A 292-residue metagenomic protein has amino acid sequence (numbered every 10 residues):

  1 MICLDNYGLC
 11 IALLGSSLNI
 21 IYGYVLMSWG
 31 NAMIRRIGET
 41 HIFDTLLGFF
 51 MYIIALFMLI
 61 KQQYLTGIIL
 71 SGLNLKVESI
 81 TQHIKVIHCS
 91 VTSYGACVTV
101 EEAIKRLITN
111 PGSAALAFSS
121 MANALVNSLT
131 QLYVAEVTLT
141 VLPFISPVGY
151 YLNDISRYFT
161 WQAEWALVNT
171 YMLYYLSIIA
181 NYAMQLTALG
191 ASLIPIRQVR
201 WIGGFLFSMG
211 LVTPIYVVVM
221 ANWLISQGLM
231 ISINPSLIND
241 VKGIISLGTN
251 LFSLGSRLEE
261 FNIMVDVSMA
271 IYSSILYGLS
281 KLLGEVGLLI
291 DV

Functional and structural regions predicted by a protein language model:
M1-V292: Hydrophobic alpha-helical segments involved in membrane association or supramolecular assembly
